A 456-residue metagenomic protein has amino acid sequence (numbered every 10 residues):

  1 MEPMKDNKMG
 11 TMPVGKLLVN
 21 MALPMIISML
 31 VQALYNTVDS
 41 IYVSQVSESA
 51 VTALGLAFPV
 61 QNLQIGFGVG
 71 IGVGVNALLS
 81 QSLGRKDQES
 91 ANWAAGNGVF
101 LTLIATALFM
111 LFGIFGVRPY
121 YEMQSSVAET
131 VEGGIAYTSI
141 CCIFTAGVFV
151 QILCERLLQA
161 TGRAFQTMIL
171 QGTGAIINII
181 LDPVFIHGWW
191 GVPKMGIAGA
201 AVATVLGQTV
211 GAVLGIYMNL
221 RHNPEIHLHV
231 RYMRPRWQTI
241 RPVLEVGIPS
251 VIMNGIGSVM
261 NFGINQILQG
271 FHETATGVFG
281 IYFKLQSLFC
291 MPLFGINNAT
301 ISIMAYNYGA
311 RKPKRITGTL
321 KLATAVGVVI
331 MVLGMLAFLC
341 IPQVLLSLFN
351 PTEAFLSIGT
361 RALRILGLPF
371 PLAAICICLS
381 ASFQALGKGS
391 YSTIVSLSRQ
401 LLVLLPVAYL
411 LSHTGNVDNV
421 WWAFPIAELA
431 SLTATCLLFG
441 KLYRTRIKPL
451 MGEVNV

Functional and structural regions predicted by a protein language model:
M1-A22, L79-A146, V192-I248, M304-P369 (+1 more regions): Short alpha-helical transmembrane segments in multi-pass integral membrane proteins
M9-I41, Q45-V46, N62-G74, L78 (+7 more regions): N-terminal transmembrane alpha-helices
N20, V43-N62, A128-G133, I197-A198 (+5 more regions): Interfacial/gating helices of multi-pass transporter permease domains
N20-D39, I140, G174, G207-G211 (+4 more regions): Transmembrane helical elements of multi-pass membrane transporters/channels
L30, L34-T52, Y121-A128, V184-M195 (+4 more regions): Helix-terminus/linker motif at the lipid-water interface of multi-pass membrane proteins
V51-L111, V148-T167, F262, V278-P342 (+1 more regions): Small-residue-rich hydrophobic transmembrane alpha-helices
L63-G66, N178-P183, A212-I216, L288-M291 (+3 more regions): Hydrophobic transmembrane alpha-helices of multi-pass small-molecule transporters
G72, C141-Q159, T167-A175, A200-V213 (+4 more regions): Short runs within selected transmembrane alpha-helices of multi-pass transporters and secretion channels
